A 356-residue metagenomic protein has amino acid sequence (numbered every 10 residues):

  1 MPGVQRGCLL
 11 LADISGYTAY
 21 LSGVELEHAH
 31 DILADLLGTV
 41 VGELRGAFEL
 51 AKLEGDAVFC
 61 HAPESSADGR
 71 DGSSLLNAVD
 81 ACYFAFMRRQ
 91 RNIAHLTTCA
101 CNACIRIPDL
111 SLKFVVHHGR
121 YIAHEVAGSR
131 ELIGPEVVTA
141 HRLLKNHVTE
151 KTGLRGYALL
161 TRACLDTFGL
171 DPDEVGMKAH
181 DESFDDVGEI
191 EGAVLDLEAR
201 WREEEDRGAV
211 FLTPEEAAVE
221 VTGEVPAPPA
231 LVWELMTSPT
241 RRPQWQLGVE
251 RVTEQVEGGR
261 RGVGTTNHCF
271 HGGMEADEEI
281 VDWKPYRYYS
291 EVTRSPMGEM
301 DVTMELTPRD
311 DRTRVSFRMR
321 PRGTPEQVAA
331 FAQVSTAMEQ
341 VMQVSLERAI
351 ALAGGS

Functional and structural regions predicted by a protein language model:
M1-D80: Catalytic NTP-binding/metal-coordinating core of nucleotidyl cyclase/transferase enzymes
G16, L37, V41, R120 (+3 more regions): Beta-strand elements of well-folded, non-transmembrane domains
I32-A47, A81-R89, L235, W245 (+1 more regions): Generic non-transmembrane alpha-helical segments
S65-A179: Catalytic beta-strand-to-alpha-helix segment of the class III nucleotidyl cyclase homology domain
V175-T213, T222: Eukaryote-biased recognition of electropositive, low-complexity segments and basic polyanion/acidic-motif-binding
D206-E257: Hydrophobic ligand-binding cavity/cleft-lining segments
E224, P243-Q244, T253-D301, R309 (+2 more regions): Glycine-rich portal/gate segments that line the openings of hydrophobic small-molecule binding cavities
V292-V344, A349, G355: Beta-strand/loop substructures that line and gate deep hydrophobic ligand-binding cavities in soluble
